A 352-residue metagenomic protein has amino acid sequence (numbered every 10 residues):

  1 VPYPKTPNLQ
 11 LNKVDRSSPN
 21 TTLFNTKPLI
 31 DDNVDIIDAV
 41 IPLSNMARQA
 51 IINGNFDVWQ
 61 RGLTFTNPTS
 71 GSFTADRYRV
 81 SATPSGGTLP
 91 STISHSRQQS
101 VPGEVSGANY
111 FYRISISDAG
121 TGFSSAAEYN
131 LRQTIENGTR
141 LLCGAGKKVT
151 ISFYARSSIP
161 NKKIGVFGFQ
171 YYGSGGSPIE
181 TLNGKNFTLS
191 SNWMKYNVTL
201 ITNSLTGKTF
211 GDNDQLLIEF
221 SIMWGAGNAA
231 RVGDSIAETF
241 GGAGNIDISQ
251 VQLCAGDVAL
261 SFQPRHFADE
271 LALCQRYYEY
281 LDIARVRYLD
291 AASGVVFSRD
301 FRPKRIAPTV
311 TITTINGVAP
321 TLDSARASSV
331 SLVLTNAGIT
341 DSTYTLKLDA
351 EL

Functional and structural regions predicted by a protein language model:
V1-I41: Extracellular "spike/adhesin" assembly and maturation modules and analogous cytosolic coiled-coil scaffolds
D38-L352: Extracellular and organelle-lumenal recognition/adhesion modules and their flexible linkers in secreted
